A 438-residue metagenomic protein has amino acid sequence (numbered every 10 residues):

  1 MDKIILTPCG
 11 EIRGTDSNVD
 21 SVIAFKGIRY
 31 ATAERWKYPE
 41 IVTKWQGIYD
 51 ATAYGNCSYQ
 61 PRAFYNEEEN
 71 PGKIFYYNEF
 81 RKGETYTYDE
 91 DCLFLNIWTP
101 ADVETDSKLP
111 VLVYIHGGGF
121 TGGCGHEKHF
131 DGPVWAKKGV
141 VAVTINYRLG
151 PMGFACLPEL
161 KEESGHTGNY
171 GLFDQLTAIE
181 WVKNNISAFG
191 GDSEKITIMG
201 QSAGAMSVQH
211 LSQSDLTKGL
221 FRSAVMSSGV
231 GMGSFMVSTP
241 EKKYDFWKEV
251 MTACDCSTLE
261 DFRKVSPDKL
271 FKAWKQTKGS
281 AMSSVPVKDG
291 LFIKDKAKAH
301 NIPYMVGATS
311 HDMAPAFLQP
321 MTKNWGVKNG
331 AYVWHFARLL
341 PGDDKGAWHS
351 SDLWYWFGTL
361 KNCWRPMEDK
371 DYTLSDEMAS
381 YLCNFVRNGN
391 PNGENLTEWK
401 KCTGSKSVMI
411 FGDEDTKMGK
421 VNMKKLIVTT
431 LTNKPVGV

Functional and structural regions predicted by a protein language model:
M1-N169, S280, M367-M378, N388-E398 (+3 more regions): Non-catalytic accessory segments of hydrolases
P61, P71, P303, T309-M313 (+1 more regions): Mobile gating loops/cap/lid regions near enzyme active sites that modulate substrate access
G117, Y170-D174, S202-A205: Active-site loop->helix "elbow" adjoining a glycine-rich segment at hydrolase catalytic centers
Y147, F154, G229, F336 (+1 more regions): Active-site loop/turn elements of alpha/beta-hydrolase fold enzymes, especially the short glycine-/histidine-rich
G165-S187, D245: Alpha/beta-hydrolase active-site loop
N184, K218, S223, S227-N324: Substrate-access "cap/lid" subdomains that shape and gate the entrance to catalytic or ligand-binding pockets
F189-Q201: Alpha/beta-hydrolase fold nucleophile elbow
A205-T217: Short glycine-enriched nucleophile-adjacent loop and the immediately C-terminal alpha-helix near the catalytic center
